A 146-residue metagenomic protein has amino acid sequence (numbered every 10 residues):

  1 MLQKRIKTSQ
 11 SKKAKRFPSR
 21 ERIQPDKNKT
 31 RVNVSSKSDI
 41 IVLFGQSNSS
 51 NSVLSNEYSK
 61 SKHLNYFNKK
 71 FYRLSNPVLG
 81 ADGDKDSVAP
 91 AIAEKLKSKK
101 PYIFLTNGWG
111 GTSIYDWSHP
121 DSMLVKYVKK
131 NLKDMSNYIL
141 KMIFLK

Functional and structural regions predicted by a protein language model:
L2-K146: Cell-envelope and extracellular/periplasmic
